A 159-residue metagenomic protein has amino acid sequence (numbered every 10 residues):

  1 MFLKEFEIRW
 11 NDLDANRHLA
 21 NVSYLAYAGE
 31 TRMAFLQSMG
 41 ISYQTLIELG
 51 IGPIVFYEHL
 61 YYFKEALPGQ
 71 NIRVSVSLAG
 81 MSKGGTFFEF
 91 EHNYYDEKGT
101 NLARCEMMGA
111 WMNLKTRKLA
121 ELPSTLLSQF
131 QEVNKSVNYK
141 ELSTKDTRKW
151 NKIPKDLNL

Functional and structural regions predicted by a protein language model:
M1-A34, K145-L159: Catalytic strand-loop segment that frames the active site of acyl-thioester-processing enzymes
L3-K4, L67-N71, A79-L159: HotDog/MaoC-like acyl-thioester-processing domains
F6-W10, Y62, W111: Hydrophobic residues in beta-strands and at strand termini
I8, D14, I41, L49 (+1 more regions): Residue-level signal for pocket-adjacent positions within structured domains
R17, V76, R117: Hydrophobic pocket/interface hotspot
T31, M39, V133-V137: Alpha-helix boundary/capping residues
Q37-G80, G84-F87, L102: Hydrophobic beta-strand-centered segment that forms part of the acyl-chain substrate-binding groove
